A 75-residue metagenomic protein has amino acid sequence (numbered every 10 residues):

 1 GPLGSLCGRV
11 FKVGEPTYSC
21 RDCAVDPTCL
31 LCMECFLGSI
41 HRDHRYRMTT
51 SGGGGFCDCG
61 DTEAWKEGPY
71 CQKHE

Functional and structural regions predicted by a protein language model:
G1-S5: Intrinsically disordered, low-complexity linkers and flanking regions associated with multi-zinc-finger proteins
C7-V10: PDZ domains - specifically the beta-sandwich core and the conserved carboxylate-binding loop
K12-K73: Cys/His-rich Zn2+-coordinating "finger/knuckle" modules used by eukaryotic regulatory proteins
